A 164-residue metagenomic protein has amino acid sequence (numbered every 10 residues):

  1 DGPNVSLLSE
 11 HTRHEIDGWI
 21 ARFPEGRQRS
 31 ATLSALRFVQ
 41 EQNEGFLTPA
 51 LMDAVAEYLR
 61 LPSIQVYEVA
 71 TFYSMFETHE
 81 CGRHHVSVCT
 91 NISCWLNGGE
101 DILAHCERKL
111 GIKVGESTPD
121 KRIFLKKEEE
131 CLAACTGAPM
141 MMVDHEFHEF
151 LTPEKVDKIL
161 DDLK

Functional and structural regions predicted by a protein language model:
D1-K164: Signature of N-terminal electron-transfer/Fe-S-associated modules in redox systems
